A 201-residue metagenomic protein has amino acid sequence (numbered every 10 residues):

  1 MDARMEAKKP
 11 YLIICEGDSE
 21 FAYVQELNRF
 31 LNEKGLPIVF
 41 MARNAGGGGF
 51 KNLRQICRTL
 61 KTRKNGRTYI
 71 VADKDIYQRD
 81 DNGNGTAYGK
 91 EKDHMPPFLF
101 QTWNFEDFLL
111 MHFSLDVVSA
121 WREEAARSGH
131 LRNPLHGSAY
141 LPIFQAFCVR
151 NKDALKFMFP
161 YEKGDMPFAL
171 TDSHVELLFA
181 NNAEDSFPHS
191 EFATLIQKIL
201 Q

Functional and structural regions predicted by a protein language model:
M1-K8, F21, Q25-A42, R54-Y69 (+1 more regions): C-terminal accessory helical subdomains adjacent to catalytic cores in phosphodiester- and nucleotide-handling enzymes
L12-E16: Short hydrophobic beta-strand that contains or immediately precedes a catalytic carboxylate
N44-G47: Conserved helicase motor
G49-L53: Conserved helicase/translocase motor-coupling segment
